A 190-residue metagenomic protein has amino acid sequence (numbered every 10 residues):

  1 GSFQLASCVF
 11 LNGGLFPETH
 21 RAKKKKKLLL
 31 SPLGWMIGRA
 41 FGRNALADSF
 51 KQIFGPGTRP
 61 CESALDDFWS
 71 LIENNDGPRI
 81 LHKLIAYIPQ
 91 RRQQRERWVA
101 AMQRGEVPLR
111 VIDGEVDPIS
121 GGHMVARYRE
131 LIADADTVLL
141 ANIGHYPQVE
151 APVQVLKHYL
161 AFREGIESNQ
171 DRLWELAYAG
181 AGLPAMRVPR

Functional and structural regions predicted by a protein language model:
G1-G38, Y178: Flexible "cap/lid" loop of the alpha/beta hydrolase fold
Q4-L5, P17, P60, S120 (+1 more regions): Hydrophobic/aromatic residue at the end of a short beta strand that borders the catalytic acidic motif
F10, T19-R21, A40-R104: Conserved alpha/beta-hydrolase catalytic His-Asp/Glu region
N12-G14, E115, A141: Nucleotide-sugar donor-binding loop of glycosyltransferases
T19-K24, H123-V125, E150-P152: Short aromatic-enriched loop/helix-cap "lid" or pocket-rim segments at secondary-structure transitions that line
F41, E73, D117, G144-E150: Glycosyltransferase donor-binding loop in the core domain
G77-E130, D136-L139: Conserved serine/cysteine hydrolase catalytic core
D134-R190: Catalytic active-site module of serine/aspartate enzymes centered on a nucleophile-bearing elbow/loop
